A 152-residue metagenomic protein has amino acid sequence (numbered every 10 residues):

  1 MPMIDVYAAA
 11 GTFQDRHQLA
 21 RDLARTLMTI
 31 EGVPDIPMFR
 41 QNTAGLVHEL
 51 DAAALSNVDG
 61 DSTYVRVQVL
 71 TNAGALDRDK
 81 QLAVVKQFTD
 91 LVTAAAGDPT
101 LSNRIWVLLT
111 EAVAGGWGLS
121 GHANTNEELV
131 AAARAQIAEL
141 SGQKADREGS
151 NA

Functional and structural regions predicted by a protein language model:
P2-A152: A domain-level signal for the structural core that forms small-molecule/cofactor-binding pockets and catalytic centers
